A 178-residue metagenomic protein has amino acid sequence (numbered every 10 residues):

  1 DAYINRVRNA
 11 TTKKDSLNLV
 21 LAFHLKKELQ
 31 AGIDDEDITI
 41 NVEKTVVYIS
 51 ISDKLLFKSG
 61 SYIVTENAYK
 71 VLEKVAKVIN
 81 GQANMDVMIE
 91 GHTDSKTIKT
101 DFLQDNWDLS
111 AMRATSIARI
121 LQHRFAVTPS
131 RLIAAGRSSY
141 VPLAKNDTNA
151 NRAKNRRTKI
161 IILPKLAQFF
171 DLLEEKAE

Functional and structural regions predicted by a protein language model:
D1-N41: Extracellular/lumenal/periplasmic "stalk" regions immediately C-terminal to a signal peptide or transmembrane helix
L19, I33-D37, V42-K44, L55-K58 (+2 more regions): Extended amphipathic alpha-helical interaction segments
K44-V46, N155: Sequence-level motif detector for i,i+2 pairs with an aromatic at +2
V46-S52: Short, aliphatic-rich beta-strand segments
L56-K74, V78, Q82, T93-A177: Periplasmic OmpA-like peptidoglycan-binding domain that tethers envelope proteins to the cell wall
